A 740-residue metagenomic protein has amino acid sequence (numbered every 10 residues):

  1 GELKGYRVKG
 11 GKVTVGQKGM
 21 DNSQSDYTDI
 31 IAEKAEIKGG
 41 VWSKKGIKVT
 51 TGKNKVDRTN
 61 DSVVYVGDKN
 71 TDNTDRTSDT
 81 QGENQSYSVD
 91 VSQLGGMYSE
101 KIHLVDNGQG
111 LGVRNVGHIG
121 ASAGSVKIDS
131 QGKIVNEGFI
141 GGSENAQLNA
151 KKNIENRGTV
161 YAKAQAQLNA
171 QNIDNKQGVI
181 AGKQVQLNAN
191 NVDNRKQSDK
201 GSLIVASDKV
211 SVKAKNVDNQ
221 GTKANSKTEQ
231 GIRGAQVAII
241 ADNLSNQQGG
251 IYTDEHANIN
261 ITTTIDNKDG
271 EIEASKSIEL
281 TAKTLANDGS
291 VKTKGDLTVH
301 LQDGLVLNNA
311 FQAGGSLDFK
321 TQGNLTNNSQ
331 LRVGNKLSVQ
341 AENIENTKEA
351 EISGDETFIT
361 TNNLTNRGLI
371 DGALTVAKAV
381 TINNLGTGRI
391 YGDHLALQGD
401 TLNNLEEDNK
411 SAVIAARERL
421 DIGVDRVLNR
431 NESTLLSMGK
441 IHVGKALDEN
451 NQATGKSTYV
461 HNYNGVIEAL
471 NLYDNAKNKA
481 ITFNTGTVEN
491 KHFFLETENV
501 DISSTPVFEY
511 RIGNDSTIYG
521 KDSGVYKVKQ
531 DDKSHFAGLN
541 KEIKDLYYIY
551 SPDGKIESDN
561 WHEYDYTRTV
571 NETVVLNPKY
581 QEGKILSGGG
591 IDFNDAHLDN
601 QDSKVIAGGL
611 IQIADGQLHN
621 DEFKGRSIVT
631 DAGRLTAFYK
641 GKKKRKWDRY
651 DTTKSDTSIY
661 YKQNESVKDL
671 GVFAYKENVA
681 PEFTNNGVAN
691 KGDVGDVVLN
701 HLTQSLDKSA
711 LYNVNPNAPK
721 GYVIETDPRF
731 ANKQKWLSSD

Functional and structural regions predicted by a protein language model:
G1, K44-V56, G608-D615, N620: Surface-exposed edge beta-strands and adjoining flexible/disordered loops or tails in beta-rich
G1-G10, S25: Outer-membrane beta-barrel translocator/receptor signature
K4, G11-V15, G19, E33-E36 (+4 more regions): Binding/recognition "hotspot" determinant
Q24, I31, E36, G40-Q85 (+1 more regions): Solenoidal tandem-repeat scaffolds enriched in leucines and small polar residues
W42, I102-L104, Q109, S122-K127: Ser/Thr- and Pro-rich low-complexity, tandem-repeat intrinsically disordered segments
